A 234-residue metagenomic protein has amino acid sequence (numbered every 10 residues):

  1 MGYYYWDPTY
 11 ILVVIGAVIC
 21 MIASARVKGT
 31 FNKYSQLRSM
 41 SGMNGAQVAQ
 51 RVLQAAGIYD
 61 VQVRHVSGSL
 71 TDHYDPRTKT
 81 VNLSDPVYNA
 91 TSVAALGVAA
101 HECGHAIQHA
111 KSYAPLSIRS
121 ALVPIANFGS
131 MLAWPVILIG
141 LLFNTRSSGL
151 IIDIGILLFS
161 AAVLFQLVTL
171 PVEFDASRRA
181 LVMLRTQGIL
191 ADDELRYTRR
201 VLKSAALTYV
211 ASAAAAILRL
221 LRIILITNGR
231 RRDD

Functional and structural regions predicted by a protein language model:
G2-D7, S24-G129, L164-D234: Polar-ligand-bearing catalytic/cofactor-coordination segments of membrane-embedded or membrane-tethered inner-membrane
Y5-V13, S147-L157: Hydrophobic alpha-helical transmembrane segments
Y10-R26: N-terminal, Lys/Arg- and Ser/Thr-rich interaction peptides
A17-I22, G140, L158-T169: Alpha-helical transmembrane segments of multi-pass membrane proteins
V123-S148: Post-HExxH zinc-binding segment in Zn-dependent metallohydrolases
L132-P135, G155-S160: Hydrophobic alpha-helical segments embedded in the membrane of multi-pass proteins
